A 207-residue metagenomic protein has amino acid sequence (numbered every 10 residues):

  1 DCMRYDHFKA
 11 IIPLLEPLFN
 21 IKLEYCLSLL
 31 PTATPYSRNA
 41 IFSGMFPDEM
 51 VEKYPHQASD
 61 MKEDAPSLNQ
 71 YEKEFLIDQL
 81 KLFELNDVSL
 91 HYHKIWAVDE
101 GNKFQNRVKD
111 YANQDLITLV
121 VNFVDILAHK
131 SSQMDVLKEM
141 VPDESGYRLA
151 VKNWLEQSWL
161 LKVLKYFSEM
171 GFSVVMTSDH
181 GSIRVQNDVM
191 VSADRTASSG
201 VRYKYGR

Functional and structural regions predicted by a protein language model:
C2-R207: Feature captures the catalytic ectodomains and active-site-proximal regions of enzymes that hydrolyze or transfer
